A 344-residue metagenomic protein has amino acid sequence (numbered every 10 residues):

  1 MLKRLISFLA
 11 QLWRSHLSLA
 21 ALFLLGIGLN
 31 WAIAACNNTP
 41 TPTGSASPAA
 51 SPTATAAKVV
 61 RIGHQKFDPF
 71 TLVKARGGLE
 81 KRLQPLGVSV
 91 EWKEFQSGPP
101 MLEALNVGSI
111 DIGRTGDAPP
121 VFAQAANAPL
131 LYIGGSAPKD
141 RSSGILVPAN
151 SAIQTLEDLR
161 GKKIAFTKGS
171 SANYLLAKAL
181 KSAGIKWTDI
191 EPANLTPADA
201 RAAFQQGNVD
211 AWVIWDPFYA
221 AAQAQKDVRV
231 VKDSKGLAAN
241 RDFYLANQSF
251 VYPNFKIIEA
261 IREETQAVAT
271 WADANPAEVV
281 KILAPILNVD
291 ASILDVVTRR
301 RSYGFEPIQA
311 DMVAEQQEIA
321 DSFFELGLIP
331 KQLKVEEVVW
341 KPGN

Functional and structural regions predicted by a protein language model:
M1-K58, N344: Short, low-complexity disordered leader/linker segments with a strong preference for bacterial N-terminal type II
S47, V59, K66-E94, P99 (+3 more regions): Short, polar/charged alpha-helical segment
S47-T55, P148-K163, Y252-K256: Flexible hinge/capping segments at coil-to-helix
A56-V59, R82-E94, S109-D111, S182-N194 (+2 more regions): A local structural motif
V60-K66, E157-G169, Q266-T270: Short loop->beta-strand "edge-of-pocket" segments that line small-molecule binding or catalytic clefts across diverse
T71-V73, K93-Y132, R141-Q154, A200-A203 (+1 more regions): Pocket-flanking alpha-helical
A118, D189-A193, P197-P285: Pocket-lining segment of extracytoplasmic ligand-binding domains
Y252-P330: Secondary-structure end/capping motifs
